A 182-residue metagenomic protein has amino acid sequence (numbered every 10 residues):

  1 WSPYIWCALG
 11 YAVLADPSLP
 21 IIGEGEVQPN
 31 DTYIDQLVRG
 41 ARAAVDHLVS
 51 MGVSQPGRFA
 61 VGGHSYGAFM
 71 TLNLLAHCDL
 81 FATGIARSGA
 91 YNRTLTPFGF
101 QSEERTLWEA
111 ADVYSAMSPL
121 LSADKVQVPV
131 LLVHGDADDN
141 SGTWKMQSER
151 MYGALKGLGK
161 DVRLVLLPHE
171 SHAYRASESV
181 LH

Functional and structural regions predicted by a protein language model:
W1-H182: Active-site-proximal cap/loop segments of hydrolase catalytic domains
